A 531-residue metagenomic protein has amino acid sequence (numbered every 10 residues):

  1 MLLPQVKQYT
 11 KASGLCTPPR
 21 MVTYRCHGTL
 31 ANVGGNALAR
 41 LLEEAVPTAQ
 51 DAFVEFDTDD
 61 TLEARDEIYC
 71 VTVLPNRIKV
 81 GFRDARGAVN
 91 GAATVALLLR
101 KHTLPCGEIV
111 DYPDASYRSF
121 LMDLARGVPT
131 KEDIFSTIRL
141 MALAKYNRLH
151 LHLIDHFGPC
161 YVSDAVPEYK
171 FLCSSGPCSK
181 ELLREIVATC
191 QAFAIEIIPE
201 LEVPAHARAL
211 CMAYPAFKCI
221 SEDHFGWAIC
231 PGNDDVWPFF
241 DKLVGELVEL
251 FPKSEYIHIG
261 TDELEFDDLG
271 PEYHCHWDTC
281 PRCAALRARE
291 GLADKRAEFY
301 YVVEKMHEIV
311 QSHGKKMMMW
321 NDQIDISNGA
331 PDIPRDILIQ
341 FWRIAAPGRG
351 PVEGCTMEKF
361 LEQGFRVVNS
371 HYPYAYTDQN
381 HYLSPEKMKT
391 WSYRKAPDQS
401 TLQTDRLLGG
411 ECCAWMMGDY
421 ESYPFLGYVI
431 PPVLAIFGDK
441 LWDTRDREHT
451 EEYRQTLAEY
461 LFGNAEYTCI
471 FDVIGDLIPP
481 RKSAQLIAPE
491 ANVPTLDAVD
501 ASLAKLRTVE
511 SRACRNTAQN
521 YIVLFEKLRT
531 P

Functional and structural regions predicted by a protein language model:
M1-I109, I309, M317-I326, I333 (+2 more regions): Acidic, contiguous N-terminal accessory segments
L2-A12, A64-H258, D268-C275, T279-A285 (+3 more regions): Feature activates predominantly on carbohydrate-active enzymes
N32-V33, V128-T130, H156-C160, P204-L210 (+5 more regions): Flexible loop/turn segments at secondary-structure boundaries
A37-A45, L98, L140, T189 (+6 more regions): Structured segments of extracytoplasmic/periplasmic soluble domains in secreted or envelope-associated proteins
S136, E181-E185, D235-K242, E298-K305 (+7 more regions): Generic recognition of stable, solvent-exposed alpha-helical segments in well-folded globular domains
F225-L338, W342-K359: Active-site neighborhood of glycoside hydrolase catalytic domains
M317-D322, G329-L524, L528: Flexible, acidic glycine-rich loops studded with aromatic residues
